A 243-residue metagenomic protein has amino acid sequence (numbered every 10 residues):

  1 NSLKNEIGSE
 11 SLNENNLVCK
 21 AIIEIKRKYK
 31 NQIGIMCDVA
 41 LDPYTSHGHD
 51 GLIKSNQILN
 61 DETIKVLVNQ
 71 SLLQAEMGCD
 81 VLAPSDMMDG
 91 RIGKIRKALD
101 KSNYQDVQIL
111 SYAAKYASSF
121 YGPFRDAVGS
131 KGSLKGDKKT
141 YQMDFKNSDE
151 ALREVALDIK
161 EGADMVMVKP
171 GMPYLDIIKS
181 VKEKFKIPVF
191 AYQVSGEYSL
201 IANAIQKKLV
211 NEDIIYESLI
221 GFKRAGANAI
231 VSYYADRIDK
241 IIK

Functional and structural regions predicted by a protein language model:
N1-K243: Alpha/beta enzyme core
